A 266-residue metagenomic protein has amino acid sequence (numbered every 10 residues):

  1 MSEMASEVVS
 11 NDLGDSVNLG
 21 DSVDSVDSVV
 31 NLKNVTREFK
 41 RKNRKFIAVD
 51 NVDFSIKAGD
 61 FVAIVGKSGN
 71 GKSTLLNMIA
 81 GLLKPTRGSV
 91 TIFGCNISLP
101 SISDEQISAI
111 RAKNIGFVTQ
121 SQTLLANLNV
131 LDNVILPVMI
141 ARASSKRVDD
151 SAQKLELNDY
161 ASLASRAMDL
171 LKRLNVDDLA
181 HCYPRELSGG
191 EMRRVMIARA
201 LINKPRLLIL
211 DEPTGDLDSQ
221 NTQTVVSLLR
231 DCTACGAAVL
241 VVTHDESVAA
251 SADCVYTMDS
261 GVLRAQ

Functional and structural regions predicted by a protein language model:
V65-K67: The feature captures the beta-strand-to-loop junction immediately N-terminal to the Walker
A80: Helix-to-loop junction immediately C-terminal to a conserved catalytic motif
G88-S98: Conserved ABC transporter NBD signature motif
I97-G116, A234: ABC ATPase NBD coupling module
V176, A180, A200-L201: ABC ATPase C-loop
Y183-L187, E191: Conserved ABC ATPase signature
I202-R206: A short, proline-enriched helix->beta-strand linker immediately N-terminal to the Walker B motif in ABC-type P-loop
L208-D211: Catalytic Walker B motif of ABC-type/P-loop ATPase nucleotide-binding domains
